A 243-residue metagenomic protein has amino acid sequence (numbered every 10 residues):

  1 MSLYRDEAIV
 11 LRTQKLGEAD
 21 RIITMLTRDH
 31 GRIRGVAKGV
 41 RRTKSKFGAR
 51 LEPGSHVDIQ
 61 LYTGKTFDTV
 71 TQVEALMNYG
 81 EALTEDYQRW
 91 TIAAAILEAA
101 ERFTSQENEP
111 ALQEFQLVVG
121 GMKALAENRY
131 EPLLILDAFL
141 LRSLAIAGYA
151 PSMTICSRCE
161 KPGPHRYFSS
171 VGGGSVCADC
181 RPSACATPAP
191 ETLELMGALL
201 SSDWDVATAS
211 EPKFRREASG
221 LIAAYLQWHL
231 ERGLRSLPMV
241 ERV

Functional and structural regions predicted by a protein language model:
M1-V243: Non-catalytic alpha-helical scaffolds and adjoining flexible linkers that form interface surfaces for assembly
